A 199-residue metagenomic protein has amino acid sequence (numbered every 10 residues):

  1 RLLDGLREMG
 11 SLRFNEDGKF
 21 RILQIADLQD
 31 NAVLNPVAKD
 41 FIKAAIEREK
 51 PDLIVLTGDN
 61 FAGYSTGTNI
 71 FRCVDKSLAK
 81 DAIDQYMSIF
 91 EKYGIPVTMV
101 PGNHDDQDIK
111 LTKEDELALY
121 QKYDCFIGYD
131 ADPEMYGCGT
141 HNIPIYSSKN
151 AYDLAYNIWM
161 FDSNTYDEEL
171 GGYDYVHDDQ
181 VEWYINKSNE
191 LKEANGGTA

Functional and structural regions predicted by a protein language model:
R1-Q85: N-terminal active-site segment of His-dependent metallophosphoesterases
G5-E8, V74-T198: Extended active-site neighborhood of metal-dependent phosphoesterases/phosphodiesterases
R21-I22, L53, Y156-I158, A199: Structural motif
